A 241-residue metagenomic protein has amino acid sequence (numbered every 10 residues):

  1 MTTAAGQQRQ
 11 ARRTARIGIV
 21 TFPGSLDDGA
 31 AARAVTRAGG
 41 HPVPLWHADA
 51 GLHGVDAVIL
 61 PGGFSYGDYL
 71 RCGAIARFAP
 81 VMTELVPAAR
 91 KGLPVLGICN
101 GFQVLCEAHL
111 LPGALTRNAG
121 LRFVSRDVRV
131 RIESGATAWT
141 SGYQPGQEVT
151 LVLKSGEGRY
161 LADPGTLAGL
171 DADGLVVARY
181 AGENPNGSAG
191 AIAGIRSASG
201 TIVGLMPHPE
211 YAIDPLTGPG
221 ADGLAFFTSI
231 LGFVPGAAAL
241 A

Functional and structural regions predicted by a protein language model:
M1-I98, C106-P112, T116-V124, R131 (+3 more regions): N-terminal beta1-alpha1 cap of cysteine-dependent amidohydrolase-like domains
A15, G146-E148, S197-I202: Beta-strand-turn-beta hairpins that frame and shape the catalytic cleft of phosphate-ester-processing enzymes
V95-L96, L151, G204: Residue-level signal for helical boundary/lining positions with a hydrophobic bias
I98, K154, P207: Single, functionally critical "micro-switch" positions that shape active/binding sites and transmembrane helices
G101-F102, A136: Short, flexible active-site-adjacent loop segments at beta-strand->alpha-helix junctions, enriched in small/polar
F102, G156-G158, P209-Y211: Glycine-rich beta-alpha junction loops
L110-A191: Pocket-forming structural segment of enzyme catalytic cores
I192-T217: A glycine-centered loop/beta-turn motif at secondary-structure junctions
